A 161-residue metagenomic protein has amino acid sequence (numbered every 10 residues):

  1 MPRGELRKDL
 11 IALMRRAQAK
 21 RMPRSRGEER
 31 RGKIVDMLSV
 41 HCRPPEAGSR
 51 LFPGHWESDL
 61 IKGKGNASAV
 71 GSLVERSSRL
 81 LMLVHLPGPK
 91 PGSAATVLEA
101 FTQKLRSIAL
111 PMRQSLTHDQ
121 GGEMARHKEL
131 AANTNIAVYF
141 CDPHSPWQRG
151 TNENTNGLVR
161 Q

Functional and structural regions predicted by a protein language model:
M1-G48: Basic, flexible linker segments flanking DNA-binding modules in nucleic acid-interacting mobile-element proteins
G48, I61, A67-M82: Short conserved beta-strand segments at catalytic cores or DNA/RNA-binding microdomains of nucleic-acid binding
P53-G63: Two-metal-ion RNase H-like nuclease active-site motif
H55, G71, S115: Hydrophobic "anchor" residues on beta-strands that sit immediately upstream of conserved functional sites
D59, L110-M124: Acidic/histidine-rich, metal-coordinating catalytic segments
K62-N66, L83-L110: Active-site beta-loop-alpha junctions of metal-dependent nucleic acid enzymes, especially the RNase H-like/DDE
S78, T134-V138: Glycine-enriched alpha-helix->loop->beta-strand junction motifs that scaffold or abut catalytic
H118-A131, F140-Q161: RNase H-like two-metal-ion nuclease catalytic core shared by retroviral integrases and related mobile-element nucleases
